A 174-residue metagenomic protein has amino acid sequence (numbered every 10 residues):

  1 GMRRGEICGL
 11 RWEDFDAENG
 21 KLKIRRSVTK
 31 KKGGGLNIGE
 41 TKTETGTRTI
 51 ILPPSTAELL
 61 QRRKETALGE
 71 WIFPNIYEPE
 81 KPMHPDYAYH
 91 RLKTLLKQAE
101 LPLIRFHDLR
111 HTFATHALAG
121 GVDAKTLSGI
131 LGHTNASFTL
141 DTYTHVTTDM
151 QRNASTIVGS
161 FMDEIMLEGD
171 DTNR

Functional and structural regions predicted by a protein language model:
G1-V28, K125: Short, charged phosphate-coordinating catalytic segments
N19, K30-T49, P54-E58, R62 (+3 more regions): C-terminal secondary-structure termini that scaffold catalytic or DNA-interacting sites
R25, P53, P74, T144: Residue-level detector of conserved, well-ordered beta-strand and adjacent loop positions that form binding/recognition
S27-V28, L131-I157: Catalytic-site neighborhood detector that most strongly recognizes the C-terminal catalytic loop/helix of tyrosine
T41-T45, T112-T115, T126, T139-T147: Ser/Thr-centric signal marking residues that sit in or immediately flank functional binding/regulatory motifs
I50, R62-P82, Y89-H133: Short, basic (Lys/Arg/His-rich) helix/loop patches that form interaction surfaces in the mid-to-C-terminal regions
